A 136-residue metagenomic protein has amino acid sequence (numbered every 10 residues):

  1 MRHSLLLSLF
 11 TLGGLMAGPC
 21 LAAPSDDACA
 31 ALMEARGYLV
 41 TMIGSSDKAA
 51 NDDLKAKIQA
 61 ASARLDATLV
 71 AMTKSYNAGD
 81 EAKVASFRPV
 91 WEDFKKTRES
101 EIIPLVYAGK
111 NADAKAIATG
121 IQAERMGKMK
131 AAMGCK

Functional and structural regions predicted by a protein language model:
M1-L9: Bacterial N-terminal signal peptides that target proteins for export
R2, I117-A132: Short secondary-structure transition/capping segments
L12-G13: P-loop/Walker A NTP-binding region and its immediately flanking N-terminal helices in P-loop NTPase folds
A17-P19: N-terminal signal peptide c-region/cleavage motif recognized by signal peptidases
A23-D53, A60, V90-Y107, G127-G134: N-terminal extracytoplasmic segments of bacterial inner-membrane proteins
D52-A60, E81-E92, A112-A123: Short, charged, amphipathic alpha-helical segments
A56-M72, E124-M129: Amphipathic alpha-helical packing segments from all-alpha helical-bundle domains
R64-R88, K136: Short, solvent-exposed, charged loop/turn and helix-capping segments that join or cap alpha-helices on peripheral
